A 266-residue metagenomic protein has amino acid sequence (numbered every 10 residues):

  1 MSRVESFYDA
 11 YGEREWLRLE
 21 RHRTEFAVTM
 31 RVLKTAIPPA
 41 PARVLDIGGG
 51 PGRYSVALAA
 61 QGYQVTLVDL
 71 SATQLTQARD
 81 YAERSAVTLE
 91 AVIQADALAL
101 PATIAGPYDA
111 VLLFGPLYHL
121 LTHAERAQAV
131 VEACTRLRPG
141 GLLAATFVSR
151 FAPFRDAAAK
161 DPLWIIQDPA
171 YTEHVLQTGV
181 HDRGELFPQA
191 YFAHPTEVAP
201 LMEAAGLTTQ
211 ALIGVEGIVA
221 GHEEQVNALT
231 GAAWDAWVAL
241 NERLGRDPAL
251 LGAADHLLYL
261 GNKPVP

Functional and structural regions predicted by a protein language model:
M1-A40, R53, A57: Conserved class I S-adenosyl-L-methionine
R53-L100: Class I SAM-dependent methyltransferase SAM/SAH-binding core
A102-V111: A short acidic, Gly/Pro-enriched loop at the edge of an enzyme's catalytic core that lines a small-molecule cofactor
A110-A124: A short SAM/SAH-binding and catalytic strip from SAM-dependent methyltransferases
A127-L142: A short glycine-rich, Lys/Arg-flanked "PGG" loop and its adjoining helix->strand segment in the class I
L142-H174: Conserved class I S-adenosyl-L-methionine
Q189-G206, L212: Short alpha-helix
A205, Q210-P266: C-terminal lobe and adjacent flexible extensions of AdoMet/dcAdoMet transferase-like proteins
